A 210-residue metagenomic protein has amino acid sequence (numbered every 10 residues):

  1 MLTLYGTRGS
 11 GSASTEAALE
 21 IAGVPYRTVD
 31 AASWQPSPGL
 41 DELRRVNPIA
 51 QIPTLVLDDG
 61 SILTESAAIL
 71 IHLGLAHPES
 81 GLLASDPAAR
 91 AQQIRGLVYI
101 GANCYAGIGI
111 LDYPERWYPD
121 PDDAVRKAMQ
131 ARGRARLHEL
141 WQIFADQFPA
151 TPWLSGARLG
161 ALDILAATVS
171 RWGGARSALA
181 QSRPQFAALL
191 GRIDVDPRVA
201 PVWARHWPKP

Functional and structural regions predicted by a protein language model:
M1-K127: GST-like domain detector, emphasizing the conserved glutathione-binding G-site in the N-terminal thioredoxin-like
S14, G39-E42, Q185, L189 (+1 more regions): Hydrophobic alpha-helical segments typical of transmembrane helices and their membrane-interface/capping positions
A22, N47, H77, F148 (+2 more regions): A broad structural signal for alpha-helix termini and local helix breaks/kinks
P53-V56, L154, A200: Short beta-strand(s) of the beta-wing in winged-helix/HTH DNA-binding folds
A68, Q185, R198: Residue-level recognition of oxygen-bearing side chains
G74, V169-S170, W203: Active-site-flanking alpha-helical
G96, I100-V195: GST-like fold's C-terminal all-alpha helical module
A200-P210: Terminal-tail/helix-coil boundary detector
